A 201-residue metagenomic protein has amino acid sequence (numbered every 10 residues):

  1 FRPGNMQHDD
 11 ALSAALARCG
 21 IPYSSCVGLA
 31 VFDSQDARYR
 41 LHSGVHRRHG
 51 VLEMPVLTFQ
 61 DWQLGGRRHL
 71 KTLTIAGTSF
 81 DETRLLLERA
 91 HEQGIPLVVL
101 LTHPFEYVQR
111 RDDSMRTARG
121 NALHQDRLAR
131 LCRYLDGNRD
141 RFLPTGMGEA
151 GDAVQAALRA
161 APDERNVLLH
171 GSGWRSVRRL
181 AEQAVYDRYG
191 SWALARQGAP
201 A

Functional and structural regions predicted by a protein language model:
F1, C26, T145-M147: Residue-level detector of family-conserved "landmark" positions at structurally sensitive sites
R2-P3, N121: A generic secondary-structure micro-motif detector that highlights 1-2 residue hydrophobic/ambivalent hotspots embedded
P3-I95: Active-site-adjacent pocket scaffolds in enzyme catalytic domains
G77-P200: C-terminal domain-boundary segment and adjacent tail
